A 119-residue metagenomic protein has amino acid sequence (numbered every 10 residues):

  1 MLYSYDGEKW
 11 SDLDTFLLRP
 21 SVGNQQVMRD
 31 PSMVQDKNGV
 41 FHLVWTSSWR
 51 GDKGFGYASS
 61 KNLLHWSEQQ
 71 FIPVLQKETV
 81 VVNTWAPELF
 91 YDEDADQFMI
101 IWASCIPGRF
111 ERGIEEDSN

Functional and structural regions predicted by a protein language model:
M1-N119: Carbohydrate-active catalytic/glycan-binding domains of CAZyme proteins, especially the secreted or lumenal ectodomains
